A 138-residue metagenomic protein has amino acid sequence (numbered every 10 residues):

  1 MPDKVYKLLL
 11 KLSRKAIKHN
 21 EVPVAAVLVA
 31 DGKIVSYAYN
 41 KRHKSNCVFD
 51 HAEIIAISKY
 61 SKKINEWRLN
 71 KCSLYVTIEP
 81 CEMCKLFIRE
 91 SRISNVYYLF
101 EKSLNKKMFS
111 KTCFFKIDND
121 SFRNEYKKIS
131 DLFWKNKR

Functional and structural regions predicted by a protein language model:
M1-H19, P80-R138: Zinc-dependent deaminase
L9, S13-A16, A52, A56-Y60: Stable alpha-helical structural segments in soluble proteins, enriched in small hydrophobic residues
N20-V24, N70: Short, basic and Ser/Thr-rich N-terminal targeting/leader segments
V24-G32: Short beta-strand scaffold segments in enzyme catalytic cores
K41-I55: A short, polar/charged loop-to-alpha-helix boundary motif
R42, V76, F100: Residues that line or immediately flank small-molecule/substrate-binding pockets and catalytic motifs
E66-I78: Immediate flanking context of iron-sulfur cluster ligation sites
